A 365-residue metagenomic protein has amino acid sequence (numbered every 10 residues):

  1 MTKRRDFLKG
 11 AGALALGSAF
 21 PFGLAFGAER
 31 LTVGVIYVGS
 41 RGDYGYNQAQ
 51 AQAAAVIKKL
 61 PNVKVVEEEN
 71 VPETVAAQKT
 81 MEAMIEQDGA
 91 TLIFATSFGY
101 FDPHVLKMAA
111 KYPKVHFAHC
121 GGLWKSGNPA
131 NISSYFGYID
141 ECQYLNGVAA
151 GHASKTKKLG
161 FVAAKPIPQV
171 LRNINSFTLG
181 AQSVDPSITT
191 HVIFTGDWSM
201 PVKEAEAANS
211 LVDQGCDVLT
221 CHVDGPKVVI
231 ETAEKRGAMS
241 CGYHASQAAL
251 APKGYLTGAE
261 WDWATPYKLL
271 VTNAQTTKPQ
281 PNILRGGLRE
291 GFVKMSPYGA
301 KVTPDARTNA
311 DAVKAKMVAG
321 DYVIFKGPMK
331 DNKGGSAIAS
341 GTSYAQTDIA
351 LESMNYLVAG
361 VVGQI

Functional and structural regions predicted by a protein language model:
M1, F22-Y37: C-terminal segment of N-terminal export signals and the immediately downstream linker at the start of the mature
L8-G27: N-terminal export signals
G34-A53, I57, V66-A77, F98 (+1 more regions): Extracytoplasmic "Venus flytrap"
A54, C142-I188, V192, I283-P304: An alpha-beta-alpha
G89-F98, A118-C120, G215-D224, C241-H244: Periplasmic-binding protein-like
A110-F136, A245-K253: Flexible loop/hinge segments that line or gate small-molecule binding clefts
S126-G151, F161-P166, P252-T265: Short beta-strand elements at the ligand-binding edges of bilobed clamshell
T276-I365: Segments of small-molecule ligand-sensing domains
